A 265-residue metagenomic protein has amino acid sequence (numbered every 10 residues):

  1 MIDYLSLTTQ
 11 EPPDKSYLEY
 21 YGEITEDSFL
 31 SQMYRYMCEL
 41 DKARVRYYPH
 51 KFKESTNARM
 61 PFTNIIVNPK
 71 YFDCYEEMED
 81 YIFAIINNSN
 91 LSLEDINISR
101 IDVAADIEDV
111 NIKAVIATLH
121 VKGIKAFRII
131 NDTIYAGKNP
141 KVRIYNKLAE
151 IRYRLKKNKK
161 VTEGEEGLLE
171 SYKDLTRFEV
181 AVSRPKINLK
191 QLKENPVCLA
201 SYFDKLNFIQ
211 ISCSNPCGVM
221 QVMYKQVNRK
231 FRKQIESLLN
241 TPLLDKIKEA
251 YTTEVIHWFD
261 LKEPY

Functional and structural regions predicted by a protein language model:
M1-V227, F231, T241-P264: Structured, helix-rich domain cores that form ligand/interaction pockets
